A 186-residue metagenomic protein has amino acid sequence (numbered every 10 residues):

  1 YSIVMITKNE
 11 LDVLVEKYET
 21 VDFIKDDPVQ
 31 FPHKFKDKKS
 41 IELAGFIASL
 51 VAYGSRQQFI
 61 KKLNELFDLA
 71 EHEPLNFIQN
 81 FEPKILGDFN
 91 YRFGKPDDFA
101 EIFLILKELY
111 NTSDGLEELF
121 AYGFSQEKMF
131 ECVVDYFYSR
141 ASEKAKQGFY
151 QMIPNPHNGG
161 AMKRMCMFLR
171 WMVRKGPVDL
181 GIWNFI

Functional and structural regions predicted by a protein language model:
I3-I186: HhH-family (HhH-GPD) DNA N-glycosylase catalytic core used in base-excision repair
